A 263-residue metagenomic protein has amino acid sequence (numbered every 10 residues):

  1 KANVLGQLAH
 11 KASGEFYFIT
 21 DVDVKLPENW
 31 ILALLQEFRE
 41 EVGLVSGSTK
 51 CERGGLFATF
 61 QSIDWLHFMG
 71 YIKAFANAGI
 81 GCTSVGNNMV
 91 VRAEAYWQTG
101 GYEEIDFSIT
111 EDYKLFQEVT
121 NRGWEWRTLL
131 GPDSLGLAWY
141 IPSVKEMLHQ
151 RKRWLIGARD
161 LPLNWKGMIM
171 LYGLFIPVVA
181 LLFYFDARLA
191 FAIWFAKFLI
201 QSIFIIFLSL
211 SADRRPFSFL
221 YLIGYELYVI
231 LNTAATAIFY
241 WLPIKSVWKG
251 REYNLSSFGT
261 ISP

Functional and structural regions predicted by a protein language model:
K1-A12, A33: Glycine-rich, basic loop-to-helix element that forms the pyrophosphate-binding segment of sugar-nucleotide handling
L8, G79-M89, A93: Glycine/small-residue-rich pyrophosphate-binding loop that anchors the diphosphate of NDP-sugar donors
Y17: Short aromatic/hydrophobic "clamp" motif used to bind/position activated sugar donors
V22-E37: Acidic donor-binding/catalytic loop of UDP-sugar-dependent glycosyltransferases, especially processive GT2
V24-K25, M89, Y113: Acidic metal-phosphate-binding loop of nucleotide-sugar-dependent transferases
F38, L44-M69, E94-W97, Y102-W165 (+1 more regions): Catalytic donor/gating beta->alpha subdomain of glycosyltransferases that bind UDP-sugars
I169-K245: Membrane-embedded multi-pass helical conduit in multi-pass membrane proteins, especially envelope-biosynthetic
